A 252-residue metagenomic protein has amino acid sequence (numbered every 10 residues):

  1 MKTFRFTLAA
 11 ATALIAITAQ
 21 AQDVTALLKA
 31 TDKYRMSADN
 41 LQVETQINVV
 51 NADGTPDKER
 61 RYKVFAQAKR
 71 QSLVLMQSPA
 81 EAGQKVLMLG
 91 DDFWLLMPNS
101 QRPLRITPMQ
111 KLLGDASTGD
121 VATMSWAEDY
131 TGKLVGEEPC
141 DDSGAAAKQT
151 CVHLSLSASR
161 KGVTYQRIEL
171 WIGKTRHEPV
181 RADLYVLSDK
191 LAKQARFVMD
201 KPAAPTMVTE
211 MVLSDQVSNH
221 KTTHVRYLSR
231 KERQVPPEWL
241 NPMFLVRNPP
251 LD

Functional and structural regions predicted by a protein language model:
M1-L8: Bacterial N-terminal signal peptides that target proteins for export
A16-T18: N-terminal signal peptide c-region/cleavage motif recognized by signal peptidases
Q22-D39, Q46-V49, T55-K58, G90-Q166 (+1 more regions): Flexible, processing/modification-adjacent segments and terminal tails in exported/periplasmic/extracellular proteins
A30-T31, Y62-A66, A195-P202: Extended lipid/amphipathic-ligand handling interfaces
V43-L73, Q77-E81: N-terminal, post-signal-peptide region of Sec/Tat-exported proteins
Q67-K69, Q77-P79, D91-D92, P98-S100 (+5 more regions): Solvent-exposed coil/turn segments that connect beta secondary-structure elements in extracytoplasmic/periplasmic
R105-I106, A147-P242: Gly/Pro-enriched, hydrophobic low-complexity segments that function as extracytoplasmic propeptides/linkers
